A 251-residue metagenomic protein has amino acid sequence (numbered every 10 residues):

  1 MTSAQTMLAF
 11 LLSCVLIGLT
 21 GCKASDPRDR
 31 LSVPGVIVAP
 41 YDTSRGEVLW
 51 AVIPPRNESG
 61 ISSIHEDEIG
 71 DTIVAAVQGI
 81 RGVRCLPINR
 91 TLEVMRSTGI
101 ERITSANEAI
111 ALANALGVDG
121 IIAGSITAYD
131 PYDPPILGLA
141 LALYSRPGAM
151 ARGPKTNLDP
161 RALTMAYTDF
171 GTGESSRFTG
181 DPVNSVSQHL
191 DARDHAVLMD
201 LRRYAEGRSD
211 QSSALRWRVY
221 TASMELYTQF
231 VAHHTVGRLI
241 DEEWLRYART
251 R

Functional and structural regions predicted by a protein language model:
M1-A9: Bacterial N-terminal signal peptides that target proteins for export
A9-G18: Bacterial N-terminal signal peptides
T20-Q78: General N-terminal leader/first-domain-start detector
C22-G46, Y132, I136, P147-R251: C-terminal/domain-edge helix-coil "capping" segments
L49-V52, G60-I122, L163-T168, A232-L245: N-terminal segment of the mature soluble domain
N57-G60, T91-E93, T127-D133: Solvent-exposed loop/turn segments at secondary-structure junctions within structured extracellular/periplasmic domains
